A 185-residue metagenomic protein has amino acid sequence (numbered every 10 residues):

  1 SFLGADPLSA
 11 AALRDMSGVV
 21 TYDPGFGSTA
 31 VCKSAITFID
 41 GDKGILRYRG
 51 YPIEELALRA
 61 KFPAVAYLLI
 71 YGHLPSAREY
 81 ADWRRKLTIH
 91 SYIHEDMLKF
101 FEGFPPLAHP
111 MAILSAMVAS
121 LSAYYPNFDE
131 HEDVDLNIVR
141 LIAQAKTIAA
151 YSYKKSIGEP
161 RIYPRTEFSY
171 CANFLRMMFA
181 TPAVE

Functional and structural regions predicted by a protein language model:
S1-E185: Hydrophobic alpha-helical bundle cores within soluble ligand-binding/oligomerization subdomains
